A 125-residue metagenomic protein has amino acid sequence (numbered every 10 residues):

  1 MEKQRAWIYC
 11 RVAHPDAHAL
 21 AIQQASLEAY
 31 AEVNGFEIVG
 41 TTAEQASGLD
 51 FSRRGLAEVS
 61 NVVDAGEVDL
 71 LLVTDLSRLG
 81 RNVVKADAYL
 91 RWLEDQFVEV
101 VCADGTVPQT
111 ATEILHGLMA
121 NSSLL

Functional and structural regions predicted by a protein language model:
M1-L125: Short, structured surface patches at the beginning of a domain
